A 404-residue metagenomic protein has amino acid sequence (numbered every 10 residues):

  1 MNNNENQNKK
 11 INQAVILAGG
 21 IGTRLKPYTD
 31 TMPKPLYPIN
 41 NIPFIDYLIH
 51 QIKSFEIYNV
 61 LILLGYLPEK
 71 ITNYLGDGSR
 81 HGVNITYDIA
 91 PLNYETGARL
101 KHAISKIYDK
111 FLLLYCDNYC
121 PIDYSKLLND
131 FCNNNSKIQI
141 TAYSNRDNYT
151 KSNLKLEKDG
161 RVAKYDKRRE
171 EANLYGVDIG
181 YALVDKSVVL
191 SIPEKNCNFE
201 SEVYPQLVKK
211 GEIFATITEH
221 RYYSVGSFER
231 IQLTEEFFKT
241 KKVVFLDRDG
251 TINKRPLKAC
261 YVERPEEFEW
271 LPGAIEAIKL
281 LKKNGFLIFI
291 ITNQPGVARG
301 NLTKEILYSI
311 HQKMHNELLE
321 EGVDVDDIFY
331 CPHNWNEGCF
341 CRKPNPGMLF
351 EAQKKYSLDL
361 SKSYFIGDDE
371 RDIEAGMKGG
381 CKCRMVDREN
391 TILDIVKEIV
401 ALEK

Functional and structural regions predicted by a protein language model:
Q7-I71, P272: N-terminal glycine-rich phosphate-binding loop and ensuing alpha1 helix
L36, N253-P272, V297-L302, I306 (+1 more regions): Metal-dependent phosphoesterase signature
I45, I71, A103, D117 (+6 more regions): Residue-level signal for inorganic ion chemistry
L63, A274, I278-M314, V325-N334 (+1 more regions): Substrate-recognition element of Asp-dependent hydrolases with the DxDx(T/V) motif
T72, G78-K158: Conserved beta-loop-beta/alpha segment of the NTase-like Rossmann-fold superfamily that binds/positions NTPs
F111-L112, Y119, S125-C132, N145-N148 (+1 more regions): Catalytic-core segments of class I nucleotidyltransferases/pyrophosphorylases that form NMP-activated intermediates
K242-L287: Active-site neighborhood of HAD-like aspartate-dependent phosphohydrolases
E305, S309-D326, N334-F365, D369-K404: Asp-based, Mg2+/Mn2+-dependent phosphohydrolase catalytic module
